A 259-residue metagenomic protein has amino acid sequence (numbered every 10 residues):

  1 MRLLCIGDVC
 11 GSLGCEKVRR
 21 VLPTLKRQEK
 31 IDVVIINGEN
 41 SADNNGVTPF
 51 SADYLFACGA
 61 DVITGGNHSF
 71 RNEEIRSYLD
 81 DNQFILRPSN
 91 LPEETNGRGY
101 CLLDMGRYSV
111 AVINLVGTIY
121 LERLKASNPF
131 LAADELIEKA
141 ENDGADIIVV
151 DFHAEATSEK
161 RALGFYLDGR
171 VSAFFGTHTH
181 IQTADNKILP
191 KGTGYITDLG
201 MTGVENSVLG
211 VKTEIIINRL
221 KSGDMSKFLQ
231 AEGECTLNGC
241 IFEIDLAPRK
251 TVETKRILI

Functional and structural regions predicted by a protein language model:
M1-I259: Acidic, metal/ion-coordinating pockets
